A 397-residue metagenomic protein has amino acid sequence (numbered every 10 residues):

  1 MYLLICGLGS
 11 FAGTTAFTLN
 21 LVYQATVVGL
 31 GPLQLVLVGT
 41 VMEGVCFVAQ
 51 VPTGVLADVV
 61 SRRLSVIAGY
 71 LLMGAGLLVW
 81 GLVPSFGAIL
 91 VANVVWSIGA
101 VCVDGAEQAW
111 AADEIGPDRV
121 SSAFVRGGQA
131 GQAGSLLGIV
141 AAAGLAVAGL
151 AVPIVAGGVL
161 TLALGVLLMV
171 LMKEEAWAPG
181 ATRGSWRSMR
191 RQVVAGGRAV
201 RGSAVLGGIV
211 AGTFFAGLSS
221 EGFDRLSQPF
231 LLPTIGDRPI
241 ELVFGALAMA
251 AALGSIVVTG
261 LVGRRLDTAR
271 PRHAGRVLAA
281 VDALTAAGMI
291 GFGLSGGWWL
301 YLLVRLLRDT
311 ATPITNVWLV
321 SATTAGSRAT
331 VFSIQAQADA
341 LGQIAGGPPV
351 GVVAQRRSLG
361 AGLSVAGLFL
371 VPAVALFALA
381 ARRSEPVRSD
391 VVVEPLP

Functional and structural regions predicted by a protein language model:
M1-F47, A204-M249: Helix-loop boundary and gating motifs at the non-cytosolic
C46-P84: Conserved MFS/SLC helix-loop-helix module at the cytosolic interface between two early adjacent transmembrane helices
A49-S61, A146, V257-R272, A354: Helix-to-loop junctions at the C-terminal end of transmembrane segments in multipass secondary transporters
L64-V79, G158, A274-I290: Structural signature of the two symmetry-related core transmembrane helices
V94-Q132: Cytoplasmic helix-loop-helix junction between adjacent transmembrane helices in 12-TM secondary transporters
V152-V170, L363-L379: Symmetry-related core transmembrane helices of the 12-TM Major Facilitator Superfamily/SLC fold
G157, G165-G184, L379-D390: Helix-loop junctions on the cytosolic side of multi-pass membrane transporters, especially the intracellular loop
E174-I209, E394-P397: Juxtamembrane intracellular "pre-TM" segments in multi-pass secondary transporters
